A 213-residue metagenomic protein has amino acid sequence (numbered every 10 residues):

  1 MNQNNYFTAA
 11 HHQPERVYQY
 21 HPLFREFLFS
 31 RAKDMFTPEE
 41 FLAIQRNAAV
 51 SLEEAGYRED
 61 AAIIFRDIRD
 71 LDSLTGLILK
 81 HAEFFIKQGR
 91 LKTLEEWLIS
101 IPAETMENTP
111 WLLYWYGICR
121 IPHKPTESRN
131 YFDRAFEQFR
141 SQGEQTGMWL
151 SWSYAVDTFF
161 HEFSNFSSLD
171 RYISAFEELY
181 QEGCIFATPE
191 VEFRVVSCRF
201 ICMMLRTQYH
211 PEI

Functional and structural regions predicted by a protein language model:
M1-R31, A43-R46, N130, S141: C-terminal boundary/linker of central alpha/beta nucleotide-binding cores
V17, F41, E54, L74 (+4 more regions): Residues that mark the junctions of alpha-helical repeat units in TPR/alpha-solenoid scaffolds
A32-E39, E162-F163, Q208: Short, polar/flexible loop-turn hinges at active-site or ligand-entry regions and domain interfaces
D34-I121, E127, Y131, Q138: Extended alpha-helical scaffolding segments used for macromolecular assembly and cargo binding
A61, L74, S128, R134-A135 (+3 more regions): Tetratricopeptide repeat
G76-E83, L113-K124, L150-N165, V191-Y209: Tandem amphipathic alpha-helical repeat scaffolds
L98-N108, Q138-S151, E178-E192: Flexible helix-coil transition and linker loops at the boundaries of alpha-helical arrays
S168-F193, R199-I213: Intrinsic-disorder-linked linear interaction elements in eukaryotic regulatory proteins
